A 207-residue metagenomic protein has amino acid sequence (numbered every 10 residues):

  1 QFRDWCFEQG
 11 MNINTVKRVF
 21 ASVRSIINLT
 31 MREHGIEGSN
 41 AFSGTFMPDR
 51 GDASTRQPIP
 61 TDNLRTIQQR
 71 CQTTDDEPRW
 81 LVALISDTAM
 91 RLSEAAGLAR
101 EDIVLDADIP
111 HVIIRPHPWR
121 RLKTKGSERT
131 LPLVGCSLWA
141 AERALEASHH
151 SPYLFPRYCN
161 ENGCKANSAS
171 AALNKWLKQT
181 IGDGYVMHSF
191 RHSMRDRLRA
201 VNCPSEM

Functional and structural regions predicted by a protein language model:
Q1-L29, S43, N174: Short, Lys/Arg-enriched alpha-helical recognition elements, typified by the DNA-recognition helix
I13, K17-S22, I36-L98, G126-S127 (+1 more regions): Basic, Lys/Arg- and aromatic-enriched nucleic-acid-binding interface segment
L29-R32, A83, D87, S93-E94 (+2 more regions): C-terminal catalytic core of tyrosine-transesterase DNA break-rejoin enzymes
M31-A41, V104-A107, L145-S148: Proline-centered turn/helix-capping motifs that create local helix->coil transitions or kinks
G44-M47, G97-R143: Conserved tyrosine-mediated DNA breakage-rejoining catalytic core shared by Y-recombinases
A53, P78, D108, S127 (+4 more regions): Exposed loop/turn and edge beta-strand positions of beta-sandwich/beta-sheet ligand-binding modules
D102-I109, D183-G184, V201-M207: Short, polar N-cap/turn motifs at the start of nucleic acid-interacting alpha helices
H117-P118, V134-D183: Active-site/catalytic core of tyrosine-dependent DNA strand-transfer enzymes
